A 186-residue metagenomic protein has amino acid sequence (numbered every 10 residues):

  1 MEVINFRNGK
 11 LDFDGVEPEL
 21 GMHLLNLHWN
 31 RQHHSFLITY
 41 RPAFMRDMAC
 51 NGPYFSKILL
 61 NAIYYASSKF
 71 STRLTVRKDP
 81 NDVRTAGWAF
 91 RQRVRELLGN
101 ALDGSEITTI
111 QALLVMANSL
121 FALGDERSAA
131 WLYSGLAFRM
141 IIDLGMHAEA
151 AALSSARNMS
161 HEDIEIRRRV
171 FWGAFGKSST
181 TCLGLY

Functional and structural regions predicted by a protein language model:
M1-I4: Intrinsically disordered, low-complexity regulatory/activation regions of fungal transcription factors
N8-G9, G15, E19-Y186: Acidic, Ser/Thr-rich, low-complexity intrinsically disordered regions in fungal proteins
